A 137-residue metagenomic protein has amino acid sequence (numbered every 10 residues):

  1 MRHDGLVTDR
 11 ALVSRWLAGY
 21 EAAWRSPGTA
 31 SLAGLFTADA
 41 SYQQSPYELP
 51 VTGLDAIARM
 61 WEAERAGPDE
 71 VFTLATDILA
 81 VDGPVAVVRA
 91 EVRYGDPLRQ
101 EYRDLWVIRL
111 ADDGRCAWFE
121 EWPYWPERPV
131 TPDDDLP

Functional and structural regions predicted by a protein language model:
M1-V7, L12, A58-P137: A beta-strand edge to alpha-helix "cap/lid" segment located at domain peripheries
T8-G28: Short, aromatic-enriched amphipathic alpha-helices that serve as compact interaction elements
E21, P46, I78-A80: Structured beta->alpha junctions
S26-S41: Short, well-ordered alpha-helical segments enriched in acidic and aromatic residues
G28, P46-E48, E70-T76: A short, aromatic/hydrophobic, helix- or strand-capping loop or linear motif that either lines the entrance/gate
S41-V51, G67, W122: A short gly/proline-enriched turn/hairpin at secondary-structure junctions
